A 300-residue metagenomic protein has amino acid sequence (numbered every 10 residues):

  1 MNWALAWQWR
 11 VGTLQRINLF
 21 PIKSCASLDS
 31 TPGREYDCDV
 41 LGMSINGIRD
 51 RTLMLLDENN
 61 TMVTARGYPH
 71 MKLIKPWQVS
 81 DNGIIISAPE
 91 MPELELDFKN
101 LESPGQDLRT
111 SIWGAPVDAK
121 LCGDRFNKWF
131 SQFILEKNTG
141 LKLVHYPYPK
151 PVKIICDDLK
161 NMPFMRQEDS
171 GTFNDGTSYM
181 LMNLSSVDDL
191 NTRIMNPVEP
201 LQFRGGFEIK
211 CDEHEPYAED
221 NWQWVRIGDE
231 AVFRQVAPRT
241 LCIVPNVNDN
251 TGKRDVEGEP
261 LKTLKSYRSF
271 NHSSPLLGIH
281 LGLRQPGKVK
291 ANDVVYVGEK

Functional and structural regions predicted by a protein language model:
M1-K300: Metal-cofactor-dependent catalytic cores
